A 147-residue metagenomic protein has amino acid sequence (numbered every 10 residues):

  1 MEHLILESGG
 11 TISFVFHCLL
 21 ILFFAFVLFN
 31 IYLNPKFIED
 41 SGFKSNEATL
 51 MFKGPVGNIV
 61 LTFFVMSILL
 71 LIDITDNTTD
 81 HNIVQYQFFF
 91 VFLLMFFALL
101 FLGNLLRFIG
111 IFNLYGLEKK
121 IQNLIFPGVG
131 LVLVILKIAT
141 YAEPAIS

Functional and structural regions predicted by a protein language model:
M1-T11, I146-S147: Short, strongly hydrophobic alpha-helical membrane anchors
E2, G9, L20-F52: Hydrophobic transmembrane helix segments
L22-V27, L50-I74, M95-L99: Core segments of alpha-helical transmembrane spans in multipass integral membrane proteins
S45-V60, Y86-L93, G116-G130: Juxtamembrane helix-loop boundaries in multi-pass membrane proteins
I74-M95: Loop-to-transmembrane helix junctions at the membrane interface
F89-F108, P127-L133: Hydrophobic alpha-helical membrane segments
N104-N123, Y141-E143: Membrane-helix boundary connector in multi-pass membrane proteins
I135-S147: Juxtamembrane boundary at the C-terminal end of a transmembrane helix
